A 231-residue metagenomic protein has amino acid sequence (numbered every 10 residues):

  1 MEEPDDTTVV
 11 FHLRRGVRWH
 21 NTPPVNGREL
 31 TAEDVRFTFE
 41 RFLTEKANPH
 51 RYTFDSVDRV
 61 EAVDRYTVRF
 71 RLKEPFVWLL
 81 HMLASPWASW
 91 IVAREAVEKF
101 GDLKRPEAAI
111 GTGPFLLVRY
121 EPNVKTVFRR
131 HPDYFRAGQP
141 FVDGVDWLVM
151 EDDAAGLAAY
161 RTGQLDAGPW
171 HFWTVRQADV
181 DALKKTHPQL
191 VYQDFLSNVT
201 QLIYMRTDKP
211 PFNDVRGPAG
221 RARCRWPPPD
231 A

Functional and structural regions predicted by a protein language model:
M1-A47, R69, W147, G156-T162 (+2 more regions): Aromatic- and charge-enriched surface segment that lines or borders ligand/interaction sites
M1-E3, R14, N26-T31, V60 (+8 more regions): Extracytoplasmic/periplasmic, Sec-exported soluble proteins
E2-P4, V10-R15, E33, N48-A96 (+2 more regions): Surface-exposed binding/hinge segments that line and control ligand-binding clefts or catalytic entry sites
P4-T8, R14, D55, V63-T67 (+5 more regions): Extracytoplasmic
R15-R18, E40-A47, P75-V77, D133 (+5 more regions): Sec-exported extracytoplasmic/periplasmic mature domains
G27, A32-R36, R65, R69 (+5 more regions): Alpha-helical secondary-structure segments
E40, T44, R65, P75-F76 (+2 more regions): Gly/Pro-rich hinge or "lid" segments in bacterial periplasmic/extracellular proteins
V60, V118-R129, D146-K209, R225-P229: Extracellular/periplasmic solute-recognition and catalytic clefts
